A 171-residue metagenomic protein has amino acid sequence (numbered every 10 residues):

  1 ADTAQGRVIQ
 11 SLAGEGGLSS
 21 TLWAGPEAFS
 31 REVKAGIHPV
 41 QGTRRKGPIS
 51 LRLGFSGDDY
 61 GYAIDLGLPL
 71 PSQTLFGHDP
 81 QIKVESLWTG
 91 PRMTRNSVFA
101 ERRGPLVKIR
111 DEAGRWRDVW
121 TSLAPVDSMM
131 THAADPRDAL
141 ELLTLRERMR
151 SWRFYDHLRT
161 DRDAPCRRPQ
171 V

Functional and structural regions predicted by a protein language model:
A1-P71: Conserved P-loop NTP-binding catalytic core
S50-V171: Electropositive, glycine-dotted interaction segments that contact anionic polymers or phosphate-rich ligands
